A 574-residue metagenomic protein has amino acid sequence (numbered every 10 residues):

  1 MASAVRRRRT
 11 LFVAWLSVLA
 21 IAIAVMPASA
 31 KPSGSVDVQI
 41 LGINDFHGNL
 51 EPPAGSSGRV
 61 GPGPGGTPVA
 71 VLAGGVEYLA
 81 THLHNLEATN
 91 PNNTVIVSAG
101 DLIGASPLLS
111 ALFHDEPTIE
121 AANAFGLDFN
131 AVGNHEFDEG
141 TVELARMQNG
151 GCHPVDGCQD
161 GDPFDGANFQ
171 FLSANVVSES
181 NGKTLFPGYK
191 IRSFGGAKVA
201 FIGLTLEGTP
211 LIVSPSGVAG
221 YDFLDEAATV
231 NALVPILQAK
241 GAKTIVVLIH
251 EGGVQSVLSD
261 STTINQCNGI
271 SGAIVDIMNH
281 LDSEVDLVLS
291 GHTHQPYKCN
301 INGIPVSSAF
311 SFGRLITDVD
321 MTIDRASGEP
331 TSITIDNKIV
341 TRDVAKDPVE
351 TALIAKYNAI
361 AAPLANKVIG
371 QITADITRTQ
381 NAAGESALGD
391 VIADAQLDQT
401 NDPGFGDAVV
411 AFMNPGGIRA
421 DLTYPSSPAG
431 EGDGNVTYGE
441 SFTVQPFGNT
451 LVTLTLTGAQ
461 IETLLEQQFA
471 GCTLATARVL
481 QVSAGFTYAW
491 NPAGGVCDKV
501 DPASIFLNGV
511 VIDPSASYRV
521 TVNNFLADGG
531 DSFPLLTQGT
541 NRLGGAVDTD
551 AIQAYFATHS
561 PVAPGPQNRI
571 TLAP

Functional and structural regions predicted by a protein language model:
M1-R8: N-terminal secretory signal peptides that target proteins for export/translocation
V13-A24: Bacterial N-terminal signal peptides
I23-S33: C-terminal region of N-terminal signal peptides and the immediate post-cleavage residues of exported proteins
K31-A345, A387-D398, G404, A411 (+3 more regions): Acidic, metal/ion-coordinating pockets
G34-Q39, I43, N49-P52, R59 (+8 more regions): Feature captures C-terminal
G203-P215, I335-N337, N358-A365, I369 (+2 more regions): N-terminal accessory/precursor segments of enzymes
D336, G370-A374, T453-T455: Short amphipathic
A365-E385: Glycine-rich phosphate/diphosphate-binding loops and the adjacent beta-loop-alpha structural elements that coordinate
